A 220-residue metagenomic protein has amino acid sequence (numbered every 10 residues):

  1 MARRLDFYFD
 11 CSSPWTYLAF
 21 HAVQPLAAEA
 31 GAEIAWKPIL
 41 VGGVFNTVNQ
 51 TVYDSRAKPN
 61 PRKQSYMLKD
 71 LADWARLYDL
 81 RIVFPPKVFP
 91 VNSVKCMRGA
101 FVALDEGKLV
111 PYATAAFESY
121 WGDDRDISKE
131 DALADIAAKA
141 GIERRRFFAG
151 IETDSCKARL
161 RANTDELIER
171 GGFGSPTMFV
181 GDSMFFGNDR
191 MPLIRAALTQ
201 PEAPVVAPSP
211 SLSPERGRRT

Functional and structural regions predicted by a protein language model:
R3-D6, D10-A32, A115-R216, T220: C-terminal cap of thioredoxin/glutaredoxin-like
Y17-Y120, V205: Structural alpha/beta surface segment adjacent to cysteine/selenocysteine redox centers across thiol/disulfide enzymes
